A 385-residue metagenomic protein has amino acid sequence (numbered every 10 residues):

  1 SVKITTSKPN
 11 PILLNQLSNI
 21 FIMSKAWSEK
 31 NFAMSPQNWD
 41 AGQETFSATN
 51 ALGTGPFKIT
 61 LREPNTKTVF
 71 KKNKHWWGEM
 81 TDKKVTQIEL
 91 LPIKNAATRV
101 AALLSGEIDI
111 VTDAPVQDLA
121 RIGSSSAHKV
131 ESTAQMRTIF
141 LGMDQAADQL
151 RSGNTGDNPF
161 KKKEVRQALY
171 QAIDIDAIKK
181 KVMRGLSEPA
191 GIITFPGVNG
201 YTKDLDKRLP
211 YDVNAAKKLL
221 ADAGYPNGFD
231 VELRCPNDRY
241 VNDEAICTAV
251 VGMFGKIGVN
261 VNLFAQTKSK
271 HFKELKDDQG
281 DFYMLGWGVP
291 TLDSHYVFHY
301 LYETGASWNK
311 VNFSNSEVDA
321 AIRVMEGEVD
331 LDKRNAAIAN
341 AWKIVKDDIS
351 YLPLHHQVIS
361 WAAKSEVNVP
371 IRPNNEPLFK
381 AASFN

Functional and structural regions predicted by a protein language model:
S1, T5, A48, P56-V182 (+2 more regions): Extracytoplasmic/periplasmic ligand-capture domains
S1-M34: Surface-exposed binding/hinge segments that line and control ligand-binding clefts or catalytic entry sites
P11-N15, T291-S294, A363: Short catalytic/ligand-binding loop motif for oxyanion handling, primarily in non-cytosolic enzymes, centered on
S28-M34, R184-L205, S360-K364: Mature extracytoplasmic/periplasmic domains
D40-T49: Short aromatic-glycine motifs in intrinsically disordered, low-complexity regions
A51-T54, E376: Residues that act as N-cap/strand-start positions at coil-to-secondary-structure junctions
L354: Active-site-proximal polar cores
W361-N385: Long beta-strand-rich cores associated with HINT superfamily self-processing modules
